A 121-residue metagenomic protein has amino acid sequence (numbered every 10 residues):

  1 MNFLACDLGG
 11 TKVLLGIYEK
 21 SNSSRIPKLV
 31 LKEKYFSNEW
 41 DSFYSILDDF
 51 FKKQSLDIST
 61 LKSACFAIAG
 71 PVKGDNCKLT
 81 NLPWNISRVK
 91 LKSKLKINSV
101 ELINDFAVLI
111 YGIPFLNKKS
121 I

Functional and structural regions predicted by a protein language model:
M1, Y18-E19, L61, N85: Short secondary-structure boundary micro-motifs
N2-D49: Short glycine-rich, Thr/Ser-proximal phosphate-binding strand/loop in the N-terminal lobe of ATP-dependent enzymes
L14-I17, L47-D49, P83-W84, K92 (+1 more regions): Short amphipathic alpha-helical surface micro-motifs
S21-S23, F50, N81, K118-K119: Hydrophobic alpha-helical segments
L47-S59: Short amphipathic alpha-helices and their capping/turn segments at secondary-structure boundaries
L56-L102, A107-S120: Short beta-strand-loop/turn "lid" adjacent to the catalytic site in phosphate-handling enzymes
